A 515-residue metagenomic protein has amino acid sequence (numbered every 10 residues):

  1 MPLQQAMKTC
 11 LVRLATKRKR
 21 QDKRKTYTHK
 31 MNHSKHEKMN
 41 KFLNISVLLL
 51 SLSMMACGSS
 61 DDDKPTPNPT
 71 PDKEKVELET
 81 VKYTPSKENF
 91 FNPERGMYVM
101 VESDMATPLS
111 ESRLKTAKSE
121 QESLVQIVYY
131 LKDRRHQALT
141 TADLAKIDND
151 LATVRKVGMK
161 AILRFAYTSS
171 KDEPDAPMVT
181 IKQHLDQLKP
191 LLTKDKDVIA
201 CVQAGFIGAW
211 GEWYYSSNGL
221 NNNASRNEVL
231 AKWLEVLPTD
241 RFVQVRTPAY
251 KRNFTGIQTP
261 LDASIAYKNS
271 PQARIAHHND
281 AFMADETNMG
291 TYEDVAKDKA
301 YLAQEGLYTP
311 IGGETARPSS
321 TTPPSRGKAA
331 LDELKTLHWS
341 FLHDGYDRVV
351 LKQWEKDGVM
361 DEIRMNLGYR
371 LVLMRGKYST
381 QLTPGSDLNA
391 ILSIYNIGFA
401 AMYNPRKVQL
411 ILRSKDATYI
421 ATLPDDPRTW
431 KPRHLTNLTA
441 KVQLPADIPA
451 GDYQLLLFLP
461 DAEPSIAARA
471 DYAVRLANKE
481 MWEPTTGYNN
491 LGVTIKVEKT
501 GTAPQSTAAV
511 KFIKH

Functional and structural regions predicted by a protein language model:
M31, H36-F42, L49-T80: Bacterial Sec-dependent N-terminal signal peptides
P71-S123, V128: Boundary/entry segment of secreted carbohydrate-active catalytic domains
R113-T168, M178-I181: Aromatic-lined substrate-binding rim segments of carbohydrate-active enzymes
D143-K156, A176-C201, A224-V236: An active-site-proximal structural segment forming one wall of the substrate-binding cleft that immediately precedes
I162-K171, L188-L220: Active-site groove signature of glycoside hydrolases
C201-Q203, E212, S216-D347: Catalytic-core regions of glycoside hydrolase
R326-Y378: Catalytic cores of secreted or luminal carbohydrate-active enzymes
D361-H515: Extracellular/luminal regions of secreted and cell-surface proteins that mediate adhesion/ECM remodeling
